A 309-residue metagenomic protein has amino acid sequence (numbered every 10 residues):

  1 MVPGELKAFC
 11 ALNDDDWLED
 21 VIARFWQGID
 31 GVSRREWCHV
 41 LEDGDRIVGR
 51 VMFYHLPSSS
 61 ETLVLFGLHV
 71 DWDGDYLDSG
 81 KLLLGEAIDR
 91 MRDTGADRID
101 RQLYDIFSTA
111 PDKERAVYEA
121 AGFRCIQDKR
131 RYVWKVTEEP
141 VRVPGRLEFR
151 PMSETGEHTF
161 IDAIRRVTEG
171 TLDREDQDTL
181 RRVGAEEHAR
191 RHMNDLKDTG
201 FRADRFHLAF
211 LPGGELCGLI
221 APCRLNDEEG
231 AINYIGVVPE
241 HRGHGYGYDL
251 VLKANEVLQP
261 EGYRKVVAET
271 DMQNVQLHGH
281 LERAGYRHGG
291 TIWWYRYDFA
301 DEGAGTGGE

Functional and structural regions predicted by a protein language model:
M1-R24, V143-E186, G308-E309: Short amphipathic alpha-helix that is part of the acyltransferase structural core
D20-W37, V51-S60, R174-E229, I235: A conserved beta-strand-loop-helix scaffold within acyl/acetyltransferase catalytic domains
W26-M91, D100, Y104, I220-G230 (+1 more regions): Conserved donor-binding loop and adjoining core beta-sheet/short helix segment in diverse acyl/aminoacyl transferases
D75-R90, V237, G243-P260, G279-R283: Conserved acetyl-CoA-binding loop-helix of GNAT-fold acetyltransferases
Y76-L147, S153, W293-Y297: Acyl-donor-binding surface of acyltransferase catalytic domains
Y104, C217-I220, E228-N233, R242-G245 (+2 more regions): Extended hydrophobic-aromatic, low-complexity segments
A116-P140, E261-E309: Active-site/acyl-donor-binding loops of N-acyltransferases
